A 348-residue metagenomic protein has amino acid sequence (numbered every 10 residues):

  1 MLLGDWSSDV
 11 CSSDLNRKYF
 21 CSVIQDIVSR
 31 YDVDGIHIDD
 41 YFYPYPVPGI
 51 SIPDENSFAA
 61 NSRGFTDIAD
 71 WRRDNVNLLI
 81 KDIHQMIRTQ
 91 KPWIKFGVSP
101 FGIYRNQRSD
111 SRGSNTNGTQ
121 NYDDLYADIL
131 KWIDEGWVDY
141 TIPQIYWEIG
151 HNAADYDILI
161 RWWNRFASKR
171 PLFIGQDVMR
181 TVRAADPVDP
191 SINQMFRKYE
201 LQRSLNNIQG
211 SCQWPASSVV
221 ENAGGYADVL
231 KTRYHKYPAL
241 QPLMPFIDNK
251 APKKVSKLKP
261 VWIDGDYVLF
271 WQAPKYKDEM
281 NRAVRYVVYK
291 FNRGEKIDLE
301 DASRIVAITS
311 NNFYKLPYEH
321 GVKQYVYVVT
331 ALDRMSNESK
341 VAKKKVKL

Functional and structural regions predicted by a protein language model:
M1-V10: Single conserved hydrophobic/aromatic residue that forms the stacking wall/gate of nucleotide- or nucleobase-binding
L15-V23, S29-I38, F42-I145, G150-K169: Active-site neighborhood of glycoside hydrolase catalytic domains
V33, V138, I208, P252-V255 (+1 more regions): Core-facing hydrophobic residues within beta-strands of well-ordered domains
Y126-N152, S168-F246: Substrate-binding cleft of secreted/luminal carbohydrate-active enzymes
G225-M280, S336-L348: Pro/Thr/Ser/Gly-rich low-complexity, intrinsically disordered linker/stalk tracts
P274-D301, V341: Solvent-exposed loop/turn segments flanking beta-strands in beta-repeat/beta-sandwich domains
R304-S310: Short beta-strand segments within Ig-like beta-sandwich modules, predominantly Fibronectin type-III
L316-S339: Beta-strand-rich modules
